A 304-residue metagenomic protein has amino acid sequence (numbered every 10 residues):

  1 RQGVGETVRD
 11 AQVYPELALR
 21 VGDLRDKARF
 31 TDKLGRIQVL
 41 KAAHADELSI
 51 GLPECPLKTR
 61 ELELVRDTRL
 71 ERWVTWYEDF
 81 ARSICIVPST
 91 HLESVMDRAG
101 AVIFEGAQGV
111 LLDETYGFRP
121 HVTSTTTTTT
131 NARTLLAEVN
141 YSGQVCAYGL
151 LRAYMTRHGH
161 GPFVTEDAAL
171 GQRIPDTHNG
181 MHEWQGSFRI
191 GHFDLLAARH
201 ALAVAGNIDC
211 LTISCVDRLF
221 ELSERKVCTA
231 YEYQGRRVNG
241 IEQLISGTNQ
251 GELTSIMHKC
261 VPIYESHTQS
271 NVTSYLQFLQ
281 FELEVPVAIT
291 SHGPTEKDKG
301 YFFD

Functional and structural regions predicted by a protein language model:
R1-D304: Non-transmembrane, aqueous-exposed alpha-helical and coiled segments at domain scale
